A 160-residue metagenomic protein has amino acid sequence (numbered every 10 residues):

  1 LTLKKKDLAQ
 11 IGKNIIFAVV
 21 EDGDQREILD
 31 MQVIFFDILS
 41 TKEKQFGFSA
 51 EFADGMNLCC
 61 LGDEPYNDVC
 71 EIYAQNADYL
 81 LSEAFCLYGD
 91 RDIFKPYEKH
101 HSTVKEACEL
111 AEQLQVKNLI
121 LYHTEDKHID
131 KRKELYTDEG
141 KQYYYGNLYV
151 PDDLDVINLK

Functional and structural regions predicted by a protein language model:
L1-C60, P65, C70-I72, E134-K160: Binuclear metal-dependent hydrolase catalytic cores
P65-L154: Cap/insert and terminal regions of metallo-dependent hydrolase folds
